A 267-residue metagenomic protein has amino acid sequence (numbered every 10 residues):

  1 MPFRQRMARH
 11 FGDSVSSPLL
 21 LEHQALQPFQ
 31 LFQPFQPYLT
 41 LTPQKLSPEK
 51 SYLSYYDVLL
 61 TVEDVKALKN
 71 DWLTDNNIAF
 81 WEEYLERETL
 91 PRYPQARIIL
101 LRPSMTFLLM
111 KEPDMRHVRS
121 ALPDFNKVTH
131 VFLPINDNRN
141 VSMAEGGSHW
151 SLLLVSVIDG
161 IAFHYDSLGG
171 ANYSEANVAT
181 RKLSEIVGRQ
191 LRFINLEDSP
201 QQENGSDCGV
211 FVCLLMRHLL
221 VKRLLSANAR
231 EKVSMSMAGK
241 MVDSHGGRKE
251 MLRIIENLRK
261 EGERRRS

Functional and structural regions predicted by a protein language model:
M1-S151, V155-G160: Cysteine protease catalytic domains with a Cys-His-Asp triad
Y93, L224, E263-S267: Residue-level signal for secondary-structure boundary elements
M115-N257: Cysteine protease-like catalytic core of ubiquitin/ubiquitin-like
R253-S267: Charge-rich, low-complexity intrinsically disordered segments
